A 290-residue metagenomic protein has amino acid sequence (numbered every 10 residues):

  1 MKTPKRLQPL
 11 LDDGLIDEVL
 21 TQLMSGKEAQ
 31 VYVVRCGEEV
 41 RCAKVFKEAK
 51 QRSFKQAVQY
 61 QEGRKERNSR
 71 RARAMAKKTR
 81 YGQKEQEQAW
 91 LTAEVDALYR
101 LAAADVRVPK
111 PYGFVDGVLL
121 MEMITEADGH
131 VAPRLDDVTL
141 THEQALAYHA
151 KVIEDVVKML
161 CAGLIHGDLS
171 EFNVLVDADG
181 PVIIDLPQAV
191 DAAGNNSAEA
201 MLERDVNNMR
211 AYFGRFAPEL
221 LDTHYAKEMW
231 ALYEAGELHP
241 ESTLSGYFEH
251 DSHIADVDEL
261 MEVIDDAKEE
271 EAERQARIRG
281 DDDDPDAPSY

Functional and structural regions predicted by a protein language model:
M1-S25, E143, A147, K151 (+4 more regions): Regulatory N- and C-terminal appendages and interdomain linkers associated with kinase/kinase-like NTP transferase
M1-V131, V157, C161: Conserved ATP-binding subdomain of kinase catalytic cores across diverse folds
E18-V19, P109, G167, D177 (+1 more regions): A local structural micro-motif
G37-E48, V131-V138, H142, S170-R215: Catalytic activation segment of kinase domains across protein kinase-like and atypical kinase folds
E85-A89, E143-A147, S197: Short, surface-exposed alpha-helical recognition segments that flank or form part of ligand/macromolecule-binding
F114-V115, F172, A226: Residue-level "edge-of-site" marker
C161-E171: Catalytic-loop of the protein kinase fold
